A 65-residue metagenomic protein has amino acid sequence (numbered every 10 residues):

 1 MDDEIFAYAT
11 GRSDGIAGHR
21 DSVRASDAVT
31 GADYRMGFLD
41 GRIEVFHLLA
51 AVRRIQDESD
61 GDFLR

Functional and structural regions predicted by a protein language model:
M1-R65: Intrinsic-disorder/low-complexity detector
